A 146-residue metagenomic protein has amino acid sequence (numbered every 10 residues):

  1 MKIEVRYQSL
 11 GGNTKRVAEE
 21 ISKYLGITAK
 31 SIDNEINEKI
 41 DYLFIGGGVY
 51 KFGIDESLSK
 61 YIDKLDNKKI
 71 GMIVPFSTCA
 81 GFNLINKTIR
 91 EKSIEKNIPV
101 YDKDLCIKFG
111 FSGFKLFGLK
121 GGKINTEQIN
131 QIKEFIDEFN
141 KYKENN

Functional and structural regions predicted by a protein language model:
M1-S9: Terminal, regulation- and interaction-focused segments at domain boundaries
I3, N13, Y24-T28, I40-Y42 (+1 more regions): FMN-binding flavodoxin-like domain, especially the glycine-rich phosphate-binding loop
S9-K15: Glycine-rich NAD(P) Rossmann-fold beta1-alpha1 loop
D33-K39: Short amphipathic alpha-helix with an adjacent loop that forms part of the alpha/beta core around
